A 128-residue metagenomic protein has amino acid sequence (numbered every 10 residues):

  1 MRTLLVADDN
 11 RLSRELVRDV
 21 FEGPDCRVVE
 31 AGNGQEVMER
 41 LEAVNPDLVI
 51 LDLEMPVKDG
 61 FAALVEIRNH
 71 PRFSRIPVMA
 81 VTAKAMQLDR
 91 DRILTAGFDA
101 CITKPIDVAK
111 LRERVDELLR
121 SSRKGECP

Functional and structural regions predicted by a protein language model:
N10-R14: Short acidic/polar segment at the start of the alpha1 helix of CheY-like receiver
E15-G23: Charged docking surfaces used in two-component/phosphorelay signaling
D25-G32, R40, I102: Short hydrophobic/Thr-rich beta-strand motif most characteristic of the beta2 strand and flanking loop of CheY-like
V44-I50: Active-site beta3 strand of CheY-like receiver
D52, T82: Active-site residues of response regulator receiver
M55: Receiver (REC) domain active-site loop signature in two-component systems and cognate sites in sensor histidine kinases
I106-V115: C-terminal output helix
